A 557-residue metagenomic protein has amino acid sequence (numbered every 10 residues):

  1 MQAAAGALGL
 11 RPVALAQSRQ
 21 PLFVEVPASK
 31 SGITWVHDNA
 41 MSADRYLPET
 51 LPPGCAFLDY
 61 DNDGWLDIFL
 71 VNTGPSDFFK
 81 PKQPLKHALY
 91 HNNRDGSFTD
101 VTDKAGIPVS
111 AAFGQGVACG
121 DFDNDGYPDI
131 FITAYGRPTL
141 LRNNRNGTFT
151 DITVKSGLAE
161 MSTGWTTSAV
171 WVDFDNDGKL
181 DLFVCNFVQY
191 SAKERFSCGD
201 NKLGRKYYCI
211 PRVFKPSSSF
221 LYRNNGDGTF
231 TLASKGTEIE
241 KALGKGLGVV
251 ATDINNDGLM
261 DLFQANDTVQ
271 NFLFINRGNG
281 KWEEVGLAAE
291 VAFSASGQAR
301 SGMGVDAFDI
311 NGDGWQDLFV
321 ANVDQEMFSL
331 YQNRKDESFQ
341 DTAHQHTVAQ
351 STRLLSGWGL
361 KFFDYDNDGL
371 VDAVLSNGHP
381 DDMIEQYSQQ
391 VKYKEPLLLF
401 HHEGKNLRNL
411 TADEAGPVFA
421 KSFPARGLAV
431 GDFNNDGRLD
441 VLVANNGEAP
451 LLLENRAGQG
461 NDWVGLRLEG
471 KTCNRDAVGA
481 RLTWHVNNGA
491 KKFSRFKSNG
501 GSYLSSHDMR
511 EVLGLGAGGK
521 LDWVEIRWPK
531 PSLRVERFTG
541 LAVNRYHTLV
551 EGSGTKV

Functional and structural regions predicted by a protein language model:
M1-A16: N-terminal export signals
V24-V36, A40-A43, L47, T99-A112 (+9 more regions): Short loop/turn motifs that recur once per blade in beta-propeller domains
A40-M41, T347-R353, D381-E385, Q389-V557: Gly/Ser/Thr/Pro-enriched helix-cap/hinge segments flanking short amphipathic alpha-helices
P52-N62, H91, G114-N124, R142 (+7 more regions): Beta-propeller blade termini
G64-N72, D125-A134, L182-N186, D261-N266 (+4 more regions): Hydrophobic beta-strand segments that make up the repeating blades of beta-propeller and related beta-repeat
V71-P84, V188-F214, S376-K392: Short, conserved, GDST-rich strand-edge loop motifs in beta-rich repeat architectures
A88-N92, S218-N224, E395-H402: Beta-propeller blade signature
D103-A118, Y135-R137, L141-W171, Q189-R212 (+1 more regions): Asp-box/WD-like beta-propeller blade repeats and closely related beta-sheet repeat scaffolds
